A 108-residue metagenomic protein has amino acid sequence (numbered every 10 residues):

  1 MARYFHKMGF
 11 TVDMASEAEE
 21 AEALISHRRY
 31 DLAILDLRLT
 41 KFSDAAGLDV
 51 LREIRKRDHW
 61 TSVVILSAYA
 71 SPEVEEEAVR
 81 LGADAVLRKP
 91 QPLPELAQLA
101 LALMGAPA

Functional and structural regions predicted by a protein language model:
M1-D13: Two-component/phosphorelay signaling modules centered on CheY-like receiver
D13-L32, T40-F42, K56: Acidic, metal-coordinating helix/loop segments flanking the phosphotransfer/catalytic sites of two-component signaling
S26-R28, E53-T61, L81: Conserved phosphotransfer cores of two-component systems
D36-V50: Conserved phosphotransfer microenvironments
A45-D49, Y69-L87, Q98: Alpha4 helix (beta4-alpha4-beta5 surface) of REC/receiver domains from two-component response regulators
P92: Receiver (REC) domain switch/active-site region of two-component response regulators
L101-A108: The C-terminal output helix
